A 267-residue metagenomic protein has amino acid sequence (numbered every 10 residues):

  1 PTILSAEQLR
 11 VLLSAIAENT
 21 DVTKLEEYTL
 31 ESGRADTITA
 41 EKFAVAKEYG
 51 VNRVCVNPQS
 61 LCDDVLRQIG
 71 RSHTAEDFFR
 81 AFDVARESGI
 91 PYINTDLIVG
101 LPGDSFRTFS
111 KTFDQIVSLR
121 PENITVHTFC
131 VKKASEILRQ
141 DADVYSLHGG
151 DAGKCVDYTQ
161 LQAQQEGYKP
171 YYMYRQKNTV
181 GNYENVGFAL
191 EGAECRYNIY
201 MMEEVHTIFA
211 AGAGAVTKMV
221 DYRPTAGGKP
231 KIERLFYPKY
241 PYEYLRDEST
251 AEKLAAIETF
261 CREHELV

Functional and structural regions predicted by a protein language model:
P1, G100, N178, G214-T217: Short, glycine-/Ser/Thr-/acidic-enriched flexible segments
P1-T159: Conserved non-cysteine loop/helix-boundary elements of the Radical SAM core domain that shape
V11, Q68, L161, E243-R246 (+1 more regions): Charged/polar, solvent-exposed surface patches and flexible loops
D64, Q176-Y183, V216-R223: Short regulatory "switch" loops immediately downstream of catalytic or recognition motifs within protein catalytic
P102, F109, F113, V180 (+2 more regions): Alpha-helix termini
A134-A211: A C-terminal junction/extension of Radical SAM enzymes
G187-V267: Radical SAM enzyme core and accessory elements
